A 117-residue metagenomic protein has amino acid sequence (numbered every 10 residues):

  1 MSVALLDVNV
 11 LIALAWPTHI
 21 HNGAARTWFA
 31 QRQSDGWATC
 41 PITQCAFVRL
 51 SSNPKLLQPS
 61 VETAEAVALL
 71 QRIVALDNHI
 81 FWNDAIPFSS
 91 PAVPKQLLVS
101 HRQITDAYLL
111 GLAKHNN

Functional and structural regions predicted by a protein language model:
M1-T39, S51-A68: Short, well-structured N-terminal submotif of metal-dependent ribonuclease cores
T39-C40, D84: Short glycine/serine/threonine-enriched helix-capping/active-site loop that flanks the nucleotide-sugar donor pocket
I42-Q44: Short, conserved alpha-helical segments within structured domains
L50, I73: Conserved catalytic core of Hanks-type protein kinase domains
S60, A75-N117: Active-site neighborhoods of divalent-metal-dependent phosphate/nucleic-acid chemistry enzymes
